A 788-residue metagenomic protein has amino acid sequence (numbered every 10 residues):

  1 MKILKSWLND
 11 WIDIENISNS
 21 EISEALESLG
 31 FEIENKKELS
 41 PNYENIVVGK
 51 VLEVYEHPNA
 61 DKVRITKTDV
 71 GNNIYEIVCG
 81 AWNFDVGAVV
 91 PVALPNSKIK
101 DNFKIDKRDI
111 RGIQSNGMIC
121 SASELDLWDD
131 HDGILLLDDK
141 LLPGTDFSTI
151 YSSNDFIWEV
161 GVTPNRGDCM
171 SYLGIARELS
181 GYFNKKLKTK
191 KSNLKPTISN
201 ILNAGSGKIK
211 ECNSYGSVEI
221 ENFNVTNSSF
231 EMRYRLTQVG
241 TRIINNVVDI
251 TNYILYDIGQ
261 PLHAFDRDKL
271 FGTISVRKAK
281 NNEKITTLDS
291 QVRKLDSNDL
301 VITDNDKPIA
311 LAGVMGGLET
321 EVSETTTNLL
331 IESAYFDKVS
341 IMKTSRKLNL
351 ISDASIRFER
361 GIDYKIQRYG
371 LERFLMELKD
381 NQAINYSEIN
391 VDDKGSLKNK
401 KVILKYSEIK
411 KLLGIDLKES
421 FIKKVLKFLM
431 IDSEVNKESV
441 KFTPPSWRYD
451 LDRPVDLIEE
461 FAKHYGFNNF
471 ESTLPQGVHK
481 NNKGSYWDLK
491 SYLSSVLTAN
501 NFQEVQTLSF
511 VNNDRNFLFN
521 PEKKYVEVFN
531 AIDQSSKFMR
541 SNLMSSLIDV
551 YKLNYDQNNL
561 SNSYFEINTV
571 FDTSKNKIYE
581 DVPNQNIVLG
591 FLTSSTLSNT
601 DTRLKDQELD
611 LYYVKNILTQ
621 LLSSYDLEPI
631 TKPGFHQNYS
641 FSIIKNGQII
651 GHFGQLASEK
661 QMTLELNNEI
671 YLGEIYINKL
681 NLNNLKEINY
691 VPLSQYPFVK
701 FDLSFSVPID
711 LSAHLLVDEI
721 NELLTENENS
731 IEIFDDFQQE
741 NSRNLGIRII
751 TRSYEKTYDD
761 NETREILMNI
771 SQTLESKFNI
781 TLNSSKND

Functional and structural regions predicted by a protein language model:
M1-N193, L330, D353, R357 (+3 more regions): Phosphate-backbone binding interfaces of nucleic-acid-interacting proteins
K2, F428-I431, D450, P454 (+1 more regions): A carboxyl-terminal module marker
I3-L8, D155-T163, N213-E221, D353-R360 (+8 more regions): Short, hydrophobic beta-strand segments
E24, R64-T66, F183, L187-K284: Glycine/proline-enriched, intrinsically flexible loops and inter-domain linkers
V48-E76, T251-E319: Conserved mixed alpha/beta core segments that line enzyme active sites in large multi-domain catalysts
R111, S115-E124, I134-L135, S148 (+2 more regions): Mobile "lid/hinge" segments at catalytic clefts and subdomain interfaces of large enzymes
F183-G205, Q382-I409: Terminal amphipathic helices with adjacent charged low-complexity linkers/tails
V402-N562, I750-R752, E762-D788: Extended, well-folded interaction surfaces typified by the phenylalanyl-tRNA synthetase beta subunit core
